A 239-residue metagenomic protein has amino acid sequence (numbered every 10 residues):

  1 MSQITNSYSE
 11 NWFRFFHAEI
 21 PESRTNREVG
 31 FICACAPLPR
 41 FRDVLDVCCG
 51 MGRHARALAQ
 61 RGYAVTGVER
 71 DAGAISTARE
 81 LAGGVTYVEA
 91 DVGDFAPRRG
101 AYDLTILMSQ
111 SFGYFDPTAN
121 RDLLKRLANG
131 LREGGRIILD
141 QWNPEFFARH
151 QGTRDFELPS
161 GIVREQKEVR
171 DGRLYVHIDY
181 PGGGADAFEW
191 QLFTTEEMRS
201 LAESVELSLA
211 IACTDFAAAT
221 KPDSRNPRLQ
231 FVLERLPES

Functional and structural regions predicted by a protein language model:
M1-P39: Conserved class I S-adenosyl-L-methionine
F41-G50: Conserved class I S-adenosyl-L-methionine
R53-F95: Class I SAM-dependent methyltransferase SAM/SAH-binding core
P97-L104: A short acidic, Gly/Pro-enriched loop at the edge of an enzyme's catalytic core that lines a small-molecule cofactor
M108-Q110: Residues lining the SAM
T118, I138-L201: SAM-dependent methyltransferase
R121-E133: A short glycine-rich, Lys/Arg-flanked "PGG" loop and its adjoining helix->strand segment in the class I
E197, L201-S239: C-terminal lobe and adjacent flexible extensions of AdoMet/dcAdoMet transferase-like proteins
